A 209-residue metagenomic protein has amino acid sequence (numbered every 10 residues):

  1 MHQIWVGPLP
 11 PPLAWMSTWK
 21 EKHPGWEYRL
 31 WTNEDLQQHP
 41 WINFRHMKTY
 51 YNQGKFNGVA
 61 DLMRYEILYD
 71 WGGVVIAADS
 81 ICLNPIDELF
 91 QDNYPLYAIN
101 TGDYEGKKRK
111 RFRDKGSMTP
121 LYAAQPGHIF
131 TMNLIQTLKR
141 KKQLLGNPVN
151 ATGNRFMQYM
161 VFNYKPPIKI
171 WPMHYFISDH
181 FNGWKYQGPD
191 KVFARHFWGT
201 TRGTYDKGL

Functional and structural regions predicted by a protein language model:
M1-A60, I76-L209: Glycosyltransferase-associated regions of secretory-pathway enzymes, highlighting luminal stem/catalytic domains
D61-G73: Small-residue hinge/turn detector
